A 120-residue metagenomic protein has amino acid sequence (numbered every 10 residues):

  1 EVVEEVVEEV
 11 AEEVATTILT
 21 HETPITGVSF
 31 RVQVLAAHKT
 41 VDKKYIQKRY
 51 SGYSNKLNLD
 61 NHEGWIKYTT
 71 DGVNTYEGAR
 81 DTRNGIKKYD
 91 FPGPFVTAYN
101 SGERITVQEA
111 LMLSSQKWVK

Functional and structural regions predicted by a protein language model:
E1-L19: Acidic, proline-/serine-/threonine-rich low-complexity intrinsically disordered repeat tracts
E12, T23-V28, H38-K120: Extracytoplasmic
T17-L19, T26-R31: Short structural boundary motif marking the start of a folded domain
